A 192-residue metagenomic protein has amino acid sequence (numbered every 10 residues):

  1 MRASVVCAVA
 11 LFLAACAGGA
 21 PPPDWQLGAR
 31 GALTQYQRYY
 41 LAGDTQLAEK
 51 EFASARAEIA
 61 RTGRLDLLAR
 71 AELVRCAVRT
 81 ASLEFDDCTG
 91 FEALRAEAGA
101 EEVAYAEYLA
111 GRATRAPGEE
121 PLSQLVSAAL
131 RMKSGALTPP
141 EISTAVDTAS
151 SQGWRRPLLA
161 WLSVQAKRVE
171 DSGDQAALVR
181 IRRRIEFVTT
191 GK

Functional and structural regions predicted by a protein language model:
F12-A15: C-terminal motif of bacterial Sec signal peptides marking the signal peptidase cleavage site
A17-A20: Bacterial signal peptide processing site
W25, A32-E72: Post-signal-peptide N-terminal segment of Sec-exported extracytoplasmic proteins
Q35-Y36, R75, S127-A128, A145 (+2 more regions): Structural register within alpha-helical repeat arrays
A42-A53, L83-E84, S134-T144: Helix-turn-helix repeat elements of alpha-solenoid scaffolds
A55-F85, S151-P157, T189: Short, charge-rich amphipathic alpha-helical segments embedded in non-transmembrane helical bundles/solenoids
E84-R95, R115-E120, L137-S150, D174-F187: Alpha-helical repeat scaffolds
A100-W154: Extended amphipathic alpha-helical interaction segments
